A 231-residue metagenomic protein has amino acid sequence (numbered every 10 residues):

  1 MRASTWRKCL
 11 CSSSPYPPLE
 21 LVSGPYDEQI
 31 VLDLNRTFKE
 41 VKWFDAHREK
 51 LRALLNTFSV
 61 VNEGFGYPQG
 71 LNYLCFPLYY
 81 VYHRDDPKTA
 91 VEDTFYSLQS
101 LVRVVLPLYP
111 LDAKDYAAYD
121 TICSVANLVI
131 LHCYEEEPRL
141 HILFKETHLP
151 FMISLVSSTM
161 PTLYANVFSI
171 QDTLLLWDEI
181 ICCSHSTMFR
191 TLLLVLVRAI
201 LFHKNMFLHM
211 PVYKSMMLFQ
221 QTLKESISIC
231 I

Functional and structural regions predicted by a protein language model:
M1-I231: Helix-rich, well-folded core regions that mediate interactions or catalysis
